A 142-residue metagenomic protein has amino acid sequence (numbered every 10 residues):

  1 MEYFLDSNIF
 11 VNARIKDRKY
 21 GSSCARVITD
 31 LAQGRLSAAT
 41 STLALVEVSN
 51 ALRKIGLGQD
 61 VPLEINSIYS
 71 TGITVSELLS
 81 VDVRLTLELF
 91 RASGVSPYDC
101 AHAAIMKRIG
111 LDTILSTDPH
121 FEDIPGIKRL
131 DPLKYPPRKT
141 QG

Functional and structural regions predicted by a protein language model:
M1-T40, K54-L63, L133-G142: Short, well-structured N-terminal submotif of metal-dependent ribonuclease cores
E2, A103, R108-G142: Acidic, PIN/NYN-like endoribonuclease modules and their adjacent C-terminal/linker elements
D6, D99, D118: Acidic active-site catalytic centers that drive phospho-/nucleotidyl reactions and related ester hydrolyses
R14, L52, P125-K128: Short, flexible helix/strand-to-coil boundary loops that buttress conserved ligand/catalytic motifs in alpha/beta
Q33-R35, T71-G72, A92, I124: Structured helix-beta-strand junction loops
T42-L43, S80, D118-P119: Short secondary-structure boundary segments
T74-I114: Active-site neighborhoods of divalent-metal-dependent phosphate/nucleic-acid chemistry enzymes
